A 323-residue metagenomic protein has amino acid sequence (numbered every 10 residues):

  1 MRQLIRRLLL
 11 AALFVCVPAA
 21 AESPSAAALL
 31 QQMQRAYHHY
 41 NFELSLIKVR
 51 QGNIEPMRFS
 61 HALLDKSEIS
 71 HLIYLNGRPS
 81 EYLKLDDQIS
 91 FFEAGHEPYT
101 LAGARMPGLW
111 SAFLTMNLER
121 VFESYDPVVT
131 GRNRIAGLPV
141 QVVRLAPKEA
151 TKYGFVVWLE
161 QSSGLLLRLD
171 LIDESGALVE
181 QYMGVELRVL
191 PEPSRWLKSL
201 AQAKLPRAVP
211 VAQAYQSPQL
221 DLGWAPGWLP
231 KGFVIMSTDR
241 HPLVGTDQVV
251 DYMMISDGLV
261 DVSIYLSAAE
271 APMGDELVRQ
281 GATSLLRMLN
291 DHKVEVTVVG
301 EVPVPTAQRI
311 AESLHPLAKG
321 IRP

Functional and structural regions predicted by a protein language model:
M1-L9: Bacterial N-terminal signal peptides that target proteins for export
C16-P18: N-terminal signal peptide c-region/cleavage motif recognized by signal peptidases
E22-E97, Y125-N133, P139-V142, A146-G154 (+2 more regions): N-terminal mature ectodomain segment of secretory-pathway/periplasmic proteins
F91-F113: Acidic/charged, solvent-exposed loop-and-adjacent secondary-structure segments enriched in E/D, K/R, S/T, and G/P
A136-L205: Gly/Pro-enriched, hydrophobic low-complexity segments that function as extracytoplasmic propeptides/linkers
L169, H292-E301: Short, well-ordered beta-strand elements
K204-H292, V304-P305: Short, solvent-exposed recognition patches
A307-R322: Short, low-complexity, Pro/Ser/Thr/Gly-rich segments in the mature regions of secreted, periplasmic
